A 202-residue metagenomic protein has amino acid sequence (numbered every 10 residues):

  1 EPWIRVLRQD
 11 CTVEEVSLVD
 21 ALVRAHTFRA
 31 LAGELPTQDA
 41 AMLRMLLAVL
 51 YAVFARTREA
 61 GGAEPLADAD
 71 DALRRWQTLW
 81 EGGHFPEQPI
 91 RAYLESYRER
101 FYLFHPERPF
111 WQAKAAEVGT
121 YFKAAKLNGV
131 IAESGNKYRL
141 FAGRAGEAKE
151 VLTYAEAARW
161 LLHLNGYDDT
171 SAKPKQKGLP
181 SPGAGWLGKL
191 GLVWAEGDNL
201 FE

Functional and structural regions predicted by a protein language model:
E1-E202: Conserved small-residue
